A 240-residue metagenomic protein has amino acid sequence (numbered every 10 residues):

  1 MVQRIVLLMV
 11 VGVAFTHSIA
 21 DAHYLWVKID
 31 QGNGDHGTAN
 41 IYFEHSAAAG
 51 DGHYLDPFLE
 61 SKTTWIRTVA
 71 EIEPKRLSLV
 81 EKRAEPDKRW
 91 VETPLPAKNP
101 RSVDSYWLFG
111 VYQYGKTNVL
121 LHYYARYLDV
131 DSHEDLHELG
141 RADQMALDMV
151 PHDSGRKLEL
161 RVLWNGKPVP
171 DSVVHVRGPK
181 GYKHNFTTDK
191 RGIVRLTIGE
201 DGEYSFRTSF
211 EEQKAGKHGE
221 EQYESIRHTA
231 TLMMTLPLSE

Functional and structural regions predicted by a protein language model:
M1-I5: Positively charged n-region of N-terminal signal peptides that target proteins for export
V6-T16: Bacterial N-terminal signal peptides
D21-E240: N-terminal soluble domains immediately following signal/targeting peptides that reside in extracytoplasmic
